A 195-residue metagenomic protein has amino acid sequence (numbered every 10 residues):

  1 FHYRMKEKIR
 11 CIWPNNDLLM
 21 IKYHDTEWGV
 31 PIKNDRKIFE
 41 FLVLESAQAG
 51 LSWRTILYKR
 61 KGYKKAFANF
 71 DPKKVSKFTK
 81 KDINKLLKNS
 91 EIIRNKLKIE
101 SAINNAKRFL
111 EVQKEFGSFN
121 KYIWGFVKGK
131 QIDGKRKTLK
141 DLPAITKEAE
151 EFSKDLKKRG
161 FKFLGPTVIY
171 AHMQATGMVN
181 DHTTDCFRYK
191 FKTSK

Functional and structural regions predicted by a protein language model:
Y3-K195: HhH-family (HhH-GPD) DNA N-glycosylase catalytic core used in base-excision repair
